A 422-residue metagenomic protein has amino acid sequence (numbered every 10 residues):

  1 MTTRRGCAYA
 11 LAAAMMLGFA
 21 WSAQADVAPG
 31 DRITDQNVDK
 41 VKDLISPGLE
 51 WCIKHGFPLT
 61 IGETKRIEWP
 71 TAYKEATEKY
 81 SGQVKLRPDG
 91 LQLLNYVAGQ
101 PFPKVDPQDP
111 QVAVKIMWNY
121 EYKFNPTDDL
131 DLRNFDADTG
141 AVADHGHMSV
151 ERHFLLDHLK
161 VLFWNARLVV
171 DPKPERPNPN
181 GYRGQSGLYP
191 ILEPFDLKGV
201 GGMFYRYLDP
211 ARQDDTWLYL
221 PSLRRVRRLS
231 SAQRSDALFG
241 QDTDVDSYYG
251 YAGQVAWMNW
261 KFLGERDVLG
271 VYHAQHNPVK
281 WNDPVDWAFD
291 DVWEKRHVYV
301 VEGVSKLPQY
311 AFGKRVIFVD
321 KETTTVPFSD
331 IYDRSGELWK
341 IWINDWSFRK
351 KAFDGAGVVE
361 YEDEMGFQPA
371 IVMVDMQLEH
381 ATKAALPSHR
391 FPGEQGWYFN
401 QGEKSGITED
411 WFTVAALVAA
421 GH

Functional and structural regions predicted by a protein language model:
M1-A10: Bacterial N-terminal signal peptides that target proteins for export
A10-G18: Bacterial N-terminal signal peptides
F19-A25: Sec/Tat signal peptide C-region and signal peptidase I cleavage site
A25-K104, A237-G270, A274-Q275, K280-A288 (+2 more regions): Non-transmembrane domains of secretory- and envelope-associated proteins
D26-Q213: Solvent-exposed N-terminal domain segments of exported/luminal and surface proteins
S81, E151, N165-N180, L192-E193 (+2 more regions): Extended beta-strand-rich segments in extracellular/periplasmic secretory proteins, especially within noncatalytic
R87, P190-E193, L197-Y249: An acidic-aromatic
K198-G201, R212-Q213, Y310-R315, P327 (+1 more regions): Short, surface-exposed coil-to-beta transition loops
